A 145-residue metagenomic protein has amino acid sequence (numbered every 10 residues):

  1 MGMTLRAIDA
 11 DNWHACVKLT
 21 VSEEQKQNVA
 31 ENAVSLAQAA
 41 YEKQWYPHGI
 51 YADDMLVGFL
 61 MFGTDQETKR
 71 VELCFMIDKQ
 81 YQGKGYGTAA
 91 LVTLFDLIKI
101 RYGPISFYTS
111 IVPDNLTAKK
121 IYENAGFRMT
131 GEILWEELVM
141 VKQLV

Functional and structural regions predicted by a protein language model:
M3, A7-Q80, L97, R101 (+1 more regions): Acetyl-CoA-dependent GNAT
D78-Q80, K84, P113-D114: Active-site acidic-Proline motif in GNAT/NAT acetyltransferases
Y81, G85-T93: Conserved acetyl-CoA pyrophosphate-binding loop and the N-cap/start of the following alpha-helix in GNAT-like
G85, Y102-G103, G126: Short glycine-rich hinge loops at helix-strand junctions in the catalytic core of two-component histidine kinases
T88, P113-G131: Conserved active-site alpha-helix within GNAT-family acetyltransferase domains
I100-S110: Conserved GNAT acetyl-CoA-binding A-motif
Y108-K119, W135-E137, V145: Conserved beta-strand-loop-alpha-helix junction that forms the acyl-donor binding cleft
